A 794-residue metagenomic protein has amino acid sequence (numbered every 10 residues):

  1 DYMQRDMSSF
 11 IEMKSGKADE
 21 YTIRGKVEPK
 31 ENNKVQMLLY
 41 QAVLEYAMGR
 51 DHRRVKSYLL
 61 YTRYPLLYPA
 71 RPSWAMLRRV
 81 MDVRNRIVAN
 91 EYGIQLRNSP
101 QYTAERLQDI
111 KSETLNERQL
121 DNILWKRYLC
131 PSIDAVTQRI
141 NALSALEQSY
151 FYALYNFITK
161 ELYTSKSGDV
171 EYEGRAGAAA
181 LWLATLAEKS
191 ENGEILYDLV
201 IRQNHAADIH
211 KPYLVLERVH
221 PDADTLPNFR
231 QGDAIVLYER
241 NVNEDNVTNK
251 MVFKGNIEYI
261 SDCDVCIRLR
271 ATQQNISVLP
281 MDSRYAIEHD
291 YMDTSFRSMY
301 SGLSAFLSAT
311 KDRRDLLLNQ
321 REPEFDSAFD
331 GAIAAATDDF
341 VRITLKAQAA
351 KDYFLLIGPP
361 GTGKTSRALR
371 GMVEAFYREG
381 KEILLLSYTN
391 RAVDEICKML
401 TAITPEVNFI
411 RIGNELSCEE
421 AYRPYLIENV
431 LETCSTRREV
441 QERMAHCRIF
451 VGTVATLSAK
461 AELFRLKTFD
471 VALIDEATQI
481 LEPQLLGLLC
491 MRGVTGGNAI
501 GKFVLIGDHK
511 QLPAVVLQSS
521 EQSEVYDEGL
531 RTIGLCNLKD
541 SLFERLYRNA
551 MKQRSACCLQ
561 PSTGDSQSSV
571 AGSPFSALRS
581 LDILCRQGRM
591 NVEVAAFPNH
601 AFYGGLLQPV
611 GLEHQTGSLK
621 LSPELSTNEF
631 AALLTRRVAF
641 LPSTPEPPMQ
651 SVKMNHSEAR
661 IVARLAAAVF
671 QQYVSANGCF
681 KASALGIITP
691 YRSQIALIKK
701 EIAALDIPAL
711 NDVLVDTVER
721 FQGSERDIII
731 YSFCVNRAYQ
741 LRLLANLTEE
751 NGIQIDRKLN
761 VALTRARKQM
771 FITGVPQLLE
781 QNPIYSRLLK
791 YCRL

Functional and structural regions predicted by a protein language model:
D1-N85: Mg2+/Mn2+-dependent nuclease catalytic core
K26-Y58, D233-N241, G487-T495, D756 (+1 more regions): Metal-dependent nuclease catalytic cores in nucleic-acid-processing enzymes, especially RNase H-like/related
E31, L60-L66, W74-A89, Q95 (+9 more regions): Pre-ATPase regulatory/linker segments immediately N-terminal to the P-loop/RecA-like helicase/translocase core
A75-Q231, V265-C266, A271, N275 (+1 more regions): A helicase ATPase "motif cassette" and its flanking acidic/Ser/Thr-rich regulatory loops
A350-M372: Walker A/P-loop
T365-E379, E395, M399-T401, M491-R492: Walker A/P-loop NTP-binding motif
R378, T389-R391, Q441, A455-L457 (+5 more regions): Conserved helicase motor core of SF1/SF2 NTP-dependent helicases
D394-I449, S458-A461: A substrate-engagement module of RecA-like helicase motors
